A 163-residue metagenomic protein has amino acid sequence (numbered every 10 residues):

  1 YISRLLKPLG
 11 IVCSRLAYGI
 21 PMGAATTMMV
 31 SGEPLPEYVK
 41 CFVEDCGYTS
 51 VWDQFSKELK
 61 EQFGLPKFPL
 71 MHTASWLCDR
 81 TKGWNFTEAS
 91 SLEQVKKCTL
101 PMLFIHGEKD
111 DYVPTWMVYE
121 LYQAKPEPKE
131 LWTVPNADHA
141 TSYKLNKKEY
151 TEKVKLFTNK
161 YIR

Functional and structural regions predicted by a protein language model:
Y1-L9: Alpha/beta-hydrolase active-site loop
L9-P21: Alpha/beta-hydrolase fold nucleophile elbow
M29-W84: Hydrolase active-site cap/lid region
S91, L100, P114-Q123: Short alpha-helix in the alpha/beta-hydrolase fold that links the catalytic acid
K97-T99, F104-H106, D110: Short beta-strand/loop motif that positions the catalytic acidic residue of the alpha/beta-hydrolase fold
E108-V113, A140-T141: Acidic catalytic loop of the alpha/beta-hydrolase fold
Y122-A140, K153: Catalytic histidine neighborhood in serine/cysteine hydrolases with alpha/beta-hydrolase-type architecture
L145-R163: Catalytic active-site module of serine/aspartate enzymes centered on a nucleophile-bearing elbow/loop
